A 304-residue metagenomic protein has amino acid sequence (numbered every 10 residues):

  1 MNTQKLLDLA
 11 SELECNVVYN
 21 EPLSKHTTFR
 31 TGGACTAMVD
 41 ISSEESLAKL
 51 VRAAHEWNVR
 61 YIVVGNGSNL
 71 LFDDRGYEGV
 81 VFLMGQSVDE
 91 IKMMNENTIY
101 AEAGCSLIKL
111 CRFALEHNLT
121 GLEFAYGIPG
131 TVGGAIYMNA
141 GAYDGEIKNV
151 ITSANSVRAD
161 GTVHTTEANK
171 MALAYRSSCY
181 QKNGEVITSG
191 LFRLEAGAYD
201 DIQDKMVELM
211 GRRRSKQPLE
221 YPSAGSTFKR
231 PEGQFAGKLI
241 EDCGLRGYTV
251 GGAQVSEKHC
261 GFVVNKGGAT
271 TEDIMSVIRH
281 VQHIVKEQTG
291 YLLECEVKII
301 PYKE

Functional and structural regions predicted by a protein language model:
M1, S24, S42-E45, C105 (+9 more regions): Conserved active-site and cofactor/substrate-binding residues in soluble primary-metabolism enzymes
N2-V132: Anion-binding (especially nucleotide phosphate/pyrophosphate-binding) glycine-rich loop and adjoining beta-alpha core
L9, C15, E21-L23, G33 (+15 more regions): Short, functionally important structural connectors and interaction interfaces within domains
V18-Y19, T27, L70, V157-R279 (+2 more regions): Phosphate/pyrophosphate- and phosphate-bearing ligand-binding catalytic cores of soluble enzymes
G32, V39-E44, L71-D89, Y137-E167 (+1 more regions): Structural signature of FAD isoalloxazine-binding scaffolds in flavoprotein oxidoreductases
C35, S68-F72, L107, G133-Y137 (+4 more regions): Short, flexible micro-motifs
W57, V64-N66, V150, Y221-P222 (+1 more regions): Short, basic and Ser/Thr-rich N-terminal targeting/leader segments
I108-T152, R158, S223: A gly/ser-rich beta-alpha-beta helix-loop segment of oxidoreductase catalytic cores
